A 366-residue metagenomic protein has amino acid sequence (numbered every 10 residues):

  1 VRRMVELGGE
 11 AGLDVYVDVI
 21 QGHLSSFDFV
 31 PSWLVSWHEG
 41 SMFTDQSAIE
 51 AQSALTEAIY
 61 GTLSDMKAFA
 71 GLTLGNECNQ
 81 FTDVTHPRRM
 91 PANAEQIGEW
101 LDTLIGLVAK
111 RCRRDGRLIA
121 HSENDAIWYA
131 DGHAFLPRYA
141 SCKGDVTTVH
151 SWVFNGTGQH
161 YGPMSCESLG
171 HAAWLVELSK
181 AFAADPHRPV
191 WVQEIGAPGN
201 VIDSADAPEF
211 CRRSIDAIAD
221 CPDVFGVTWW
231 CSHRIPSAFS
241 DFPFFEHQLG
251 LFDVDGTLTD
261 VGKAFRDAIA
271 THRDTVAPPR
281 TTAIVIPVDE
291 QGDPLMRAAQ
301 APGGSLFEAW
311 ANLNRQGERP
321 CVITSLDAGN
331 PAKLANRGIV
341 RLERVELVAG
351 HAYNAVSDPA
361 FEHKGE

Functional and structural regions predicted by a protein language model:
V1, S36-A51, C78, P87-I97 (+3 more regions): The substrate-binding groove and active-site-proximal loops of carbohydrate-active enzymes, especially glycoside
V1-E6, A54, A173-W174: Aromatic- and glycine-enriched glycan-recognition loops and surfaces that form the carbohydrate-binding subsites
V1-F29, P91-A120: Aromatic-lined substrate-binding rim segments of carbohydrate-active enzymes
G8, I59, L72, V108 (+4 more regions): Conserved, mostly hydrophobic/aromatic
V15-V19, A70-L74, I119-H121, T147-V149 (+2 more regions): Hydrophobic faces of well-ordered beta-strands that scaffold small-molecule active sites in alpha/beta enzyme cores
V19-M42, S53-P91: Active-site groove signature of glycoside hydrolases
Q52, A217, C221-E366: Aromatic-rich peripheral "rim/lid" segments of glycoside hydrolase catalytic domains that contact and position glycan
A94-I105, K110-N200: Glycoside hydrolase catalytic-domain groove-lining segments
